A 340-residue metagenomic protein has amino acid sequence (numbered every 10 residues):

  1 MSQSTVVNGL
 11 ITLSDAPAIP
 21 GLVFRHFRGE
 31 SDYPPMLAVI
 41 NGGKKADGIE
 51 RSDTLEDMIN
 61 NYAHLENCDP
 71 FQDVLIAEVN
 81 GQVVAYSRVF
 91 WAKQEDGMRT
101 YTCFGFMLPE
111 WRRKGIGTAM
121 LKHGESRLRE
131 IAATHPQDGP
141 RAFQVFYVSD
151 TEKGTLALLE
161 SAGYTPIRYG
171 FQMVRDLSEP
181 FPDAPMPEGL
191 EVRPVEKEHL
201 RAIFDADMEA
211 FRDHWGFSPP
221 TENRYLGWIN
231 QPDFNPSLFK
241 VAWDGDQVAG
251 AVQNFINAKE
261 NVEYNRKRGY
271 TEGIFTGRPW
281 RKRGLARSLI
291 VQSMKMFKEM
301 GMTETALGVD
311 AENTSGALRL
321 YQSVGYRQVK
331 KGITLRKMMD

Functional and structural regions predicted by a protein language model:
M1-A16, W91-E188, I333-K337: Acyl-donor-binding surface of acyltransferase catalytic domains
S2-Y62, A184-P220, V248: Short amphipathic alpha-helix that is part of the acyltransferase structural core
R25-Y33, I40-T134, R141-Q144, V148 (+2 more regions): Conserved donor-binding loop and adjoining core beta-sheet/short helix segment in diverse acyl/aminoacyl transferases
D73-I76, L238-V241, V291: Hydrophobic beta-strand residues of extracellular immunoglobulin-like
C103, Q144-F146, T271, T305-V309: Conserved hydrophobic beta-strand within the GNAT/NAT acetyltransferase core sheet that lines the active-site cleft
R113-E130, E272-T276, K282-K295, E299 (+2 more regions): Conserved acetyl-CoA-binding loop-helix of GNAT-fold acetyltransferases
T155-L159, Y321, Y326: Conserved active-site tyrosine of GNAT-family acetyltransferases
Y169, E179-G269: Flexible, substrate/cofactor-facing loop regions flanked by secondary structure within enzyme catalytic domains
